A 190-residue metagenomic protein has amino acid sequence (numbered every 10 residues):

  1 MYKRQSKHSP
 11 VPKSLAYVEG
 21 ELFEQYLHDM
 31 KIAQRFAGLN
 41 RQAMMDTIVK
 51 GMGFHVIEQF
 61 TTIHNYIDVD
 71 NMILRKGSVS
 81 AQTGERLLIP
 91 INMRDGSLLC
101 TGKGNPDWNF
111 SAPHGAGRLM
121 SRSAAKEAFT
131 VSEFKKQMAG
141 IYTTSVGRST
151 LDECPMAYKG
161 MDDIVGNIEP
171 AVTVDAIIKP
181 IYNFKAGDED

Functional and structural regions predicted by a protein language model:
K3-D190: Domain-length cofactor-binding catalytic modules of enzymes
